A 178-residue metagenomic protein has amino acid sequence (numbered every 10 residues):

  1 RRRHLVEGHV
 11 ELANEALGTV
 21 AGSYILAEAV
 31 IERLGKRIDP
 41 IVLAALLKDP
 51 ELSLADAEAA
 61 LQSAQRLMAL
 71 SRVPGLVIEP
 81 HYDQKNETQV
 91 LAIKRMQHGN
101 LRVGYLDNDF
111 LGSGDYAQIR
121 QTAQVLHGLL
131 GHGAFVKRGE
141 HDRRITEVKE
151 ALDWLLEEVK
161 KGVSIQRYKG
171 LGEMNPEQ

Functional and structural regions predicted by a protein language model:
R1-Q178: Conserved phosphate-chemistry cores used by DNA topoisomerases
